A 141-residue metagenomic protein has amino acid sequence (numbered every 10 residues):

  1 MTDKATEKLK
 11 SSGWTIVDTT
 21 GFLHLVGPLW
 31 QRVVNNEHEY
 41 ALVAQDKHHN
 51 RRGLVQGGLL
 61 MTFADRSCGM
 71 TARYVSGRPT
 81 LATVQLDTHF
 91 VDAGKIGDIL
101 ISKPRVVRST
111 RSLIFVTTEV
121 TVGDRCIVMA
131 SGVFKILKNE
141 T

Functional and structural regions predicted by a protein language model:
M1-T141: Terminal targeting signals and extreme-terminal segments of soluble enzymes
